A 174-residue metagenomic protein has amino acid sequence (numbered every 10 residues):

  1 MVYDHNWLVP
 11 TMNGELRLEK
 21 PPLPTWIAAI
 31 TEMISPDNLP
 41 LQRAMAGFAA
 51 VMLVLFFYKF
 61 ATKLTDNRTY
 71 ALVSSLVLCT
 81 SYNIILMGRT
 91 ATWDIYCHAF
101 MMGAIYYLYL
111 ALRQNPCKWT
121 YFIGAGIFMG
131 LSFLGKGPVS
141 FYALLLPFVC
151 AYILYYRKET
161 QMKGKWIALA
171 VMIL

Functional and structural regions predicted by a protein language model:
M1-L174: Membrane-integral, polyisoprenol-dependent glycosyltransferases of the GT-C/oligosaccharyltransferase superfamily
